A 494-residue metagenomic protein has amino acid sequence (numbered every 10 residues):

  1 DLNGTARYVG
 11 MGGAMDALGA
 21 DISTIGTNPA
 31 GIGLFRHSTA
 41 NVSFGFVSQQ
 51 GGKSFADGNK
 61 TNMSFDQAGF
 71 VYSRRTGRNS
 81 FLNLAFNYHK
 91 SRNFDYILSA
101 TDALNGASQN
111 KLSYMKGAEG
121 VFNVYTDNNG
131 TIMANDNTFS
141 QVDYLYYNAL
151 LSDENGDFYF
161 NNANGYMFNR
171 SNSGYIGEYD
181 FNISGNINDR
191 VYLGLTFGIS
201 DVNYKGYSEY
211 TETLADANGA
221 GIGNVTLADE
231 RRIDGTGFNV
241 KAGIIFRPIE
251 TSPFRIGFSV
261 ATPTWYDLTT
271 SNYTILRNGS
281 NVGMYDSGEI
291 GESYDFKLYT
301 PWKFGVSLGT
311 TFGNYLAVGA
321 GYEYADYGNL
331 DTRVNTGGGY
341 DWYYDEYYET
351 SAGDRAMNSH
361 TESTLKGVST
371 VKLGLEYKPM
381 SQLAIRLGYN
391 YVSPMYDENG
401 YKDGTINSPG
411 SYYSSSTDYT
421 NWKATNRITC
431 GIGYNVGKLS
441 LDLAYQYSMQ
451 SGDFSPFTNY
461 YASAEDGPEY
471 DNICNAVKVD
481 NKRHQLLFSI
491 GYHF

Functional and structural regions predicted by a protein language model:
D1-D16: Short glycine/proline- and aromatic-enriched beta-strand/turn motifs that initiate or cap beta-hairpins
D1-L2, V71-F494: Outer-membrane beta-barrel porins/channels
A6, L18-T27, I32-N105, G174-G177: Outer-membrane beta-barrel translocator/receptor signature
V9-G10, L34, Y192: Short N-terminal helix-initiation segments at or just after the protein's N-terminus
G12, D16-S23, I183: Long, acidic, intrinsically disordered low-complexity segments
